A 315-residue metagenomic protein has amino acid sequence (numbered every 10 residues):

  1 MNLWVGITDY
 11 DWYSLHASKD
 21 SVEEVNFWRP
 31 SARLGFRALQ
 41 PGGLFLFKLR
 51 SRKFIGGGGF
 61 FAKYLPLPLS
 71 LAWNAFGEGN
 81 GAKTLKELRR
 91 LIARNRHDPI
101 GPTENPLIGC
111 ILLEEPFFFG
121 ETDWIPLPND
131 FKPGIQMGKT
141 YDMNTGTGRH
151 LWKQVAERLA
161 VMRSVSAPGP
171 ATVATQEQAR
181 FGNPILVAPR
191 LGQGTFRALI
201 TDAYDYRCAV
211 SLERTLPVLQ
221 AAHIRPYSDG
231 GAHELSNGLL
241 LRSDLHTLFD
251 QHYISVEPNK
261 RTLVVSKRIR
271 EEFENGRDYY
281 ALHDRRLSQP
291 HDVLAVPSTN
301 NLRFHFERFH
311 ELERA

Functional and structural regions predicted by a protein language model:
M1-P41, K48-K53, D123-K132, R158-S164 (+2 more regions): Compositionally biased, charged N-terminal/linker segments
W28-S31, V165-R207, L212, R225-S236: Short, charged surface segments at domain edges that flank catalytic/cofactor-binding sites
G42-L49, I111-L112, C208-A209, L240-D244 (+1 more regions): Short, hydrophobic/aromatic-rich beta-strand segments within well-structured domains
R52-F60: Short, Lys/Arg- and Gly-enriched loop/turn segments at beta-strand edges
F61-I135, R261-D284: Aromatic- and Lys/Arg-enriched surface recognition patch
P102, T147-Q178: Intrinsically disordered, low-complexity terminal/linker regions enriched in Pro/Ser/Gly and acidic residues
F131-K153: Short, cationic low-complexity segments
L191, T195, E213-L219, I224-A315: A detector for short metal-coordination/catalytic motifs
